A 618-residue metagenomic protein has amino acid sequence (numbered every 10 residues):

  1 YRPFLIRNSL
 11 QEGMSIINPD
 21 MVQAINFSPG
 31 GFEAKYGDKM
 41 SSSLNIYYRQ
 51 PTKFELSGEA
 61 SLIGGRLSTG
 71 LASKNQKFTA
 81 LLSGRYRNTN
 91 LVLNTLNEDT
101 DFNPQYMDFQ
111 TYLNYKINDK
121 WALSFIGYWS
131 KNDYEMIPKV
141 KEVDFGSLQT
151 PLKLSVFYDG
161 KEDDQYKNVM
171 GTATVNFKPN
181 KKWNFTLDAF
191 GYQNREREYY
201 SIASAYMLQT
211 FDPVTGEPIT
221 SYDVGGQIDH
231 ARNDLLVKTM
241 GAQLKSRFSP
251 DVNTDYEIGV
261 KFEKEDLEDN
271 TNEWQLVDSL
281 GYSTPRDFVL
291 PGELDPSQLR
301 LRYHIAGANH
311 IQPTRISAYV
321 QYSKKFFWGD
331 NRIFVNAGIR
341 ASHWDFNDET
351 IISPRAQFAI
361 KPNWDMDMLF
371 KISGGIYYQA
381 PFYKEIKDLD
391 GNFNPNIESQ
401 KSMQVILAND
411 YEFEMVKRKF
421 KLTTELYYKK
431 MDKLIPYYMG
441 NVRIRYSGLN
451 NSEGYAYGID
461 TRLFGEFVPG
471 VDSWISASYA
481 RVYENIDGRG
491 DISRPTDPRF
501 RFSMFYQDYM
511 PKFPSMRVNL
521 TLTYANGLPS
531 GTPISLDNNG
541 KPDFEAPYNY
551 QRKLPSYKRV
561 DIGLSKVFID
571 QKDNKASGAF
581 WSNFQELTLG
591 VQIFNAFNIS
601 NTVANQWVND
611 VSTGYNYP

Functional and structural regions predicted by a protein language model:
R2-F27: Short acidic/polar hinge/loop motifs at secondary-structure boundaries that mediate gating or recognition
L10-S15, G30, A34-E55: N-terminal periplasmic accessory domains that precede and gate Gram-negative outer-membrane beta-barrel machines
I63-Y86, D99-P138, E162-G191, D251 (+1 more regions): Transmembrane beta-barrel wall of Gram-negative outer-membrane proteins
T89, T100, A122-L123, G127-K178 (+2 more regions): Flexible loop and strand-edge segments within Gram-negative outer membrane beta-barrel domains
N184-F190, R197, S399-Y457: Membrane-embedded beta-barrel scaffold of Gram-negative outer-membrane proteins
V237-T239, D251, K261, R302-K429 (+1 more regions): Structural signature of Gram-negative outer-membrane beta-barrels, strongest in the C-terminal barrel of TonB-dependent
F326-N331, Y428-K430, L449-S535: Gram-negative outer-membrane beta-barrel transporters
G470-S473, T523-K541, K566-P618: C-terminal beta-signal and adjacent terminal beta-strands/loops of Gram-negative outer-membrane beta-barrel proteins
